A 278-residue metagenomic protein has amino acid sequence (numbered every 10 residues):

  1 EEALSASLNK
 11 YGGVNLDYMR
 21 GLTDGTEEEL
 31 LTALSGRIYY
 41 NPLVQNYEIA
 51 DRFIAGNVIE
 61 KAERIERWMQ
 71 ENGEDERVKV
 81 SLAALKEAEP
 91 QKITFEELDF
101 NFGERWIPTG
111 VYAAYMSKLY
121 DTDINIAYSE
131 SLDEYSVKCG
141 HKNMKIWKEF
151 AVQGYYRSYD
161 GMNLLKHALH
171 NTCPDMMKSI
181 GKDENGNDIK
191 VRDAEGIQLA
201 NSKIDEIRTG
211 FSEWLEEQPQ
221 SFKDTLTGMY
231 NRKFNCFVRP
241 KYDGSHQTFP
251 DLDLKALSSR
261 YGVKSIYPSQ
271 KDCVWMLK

Functional and structural regions predicted by a protein language model:
E1-F234: Charged, low-complexity intrinsically disordered regions
R232-K278: ASCE P-loop NTPase motor core, strongest for the SF2 helicase catalytic module
